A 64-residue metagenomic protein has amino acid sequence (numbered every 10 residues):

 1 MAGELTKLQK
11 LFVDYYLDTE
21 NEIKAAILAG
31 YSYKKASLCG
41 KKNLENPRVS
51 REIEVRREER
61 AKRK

Functional and structural regions predicted by a protein language model:
M1-K64: N-terminal, charge-rich alpha-helical recognition modules
